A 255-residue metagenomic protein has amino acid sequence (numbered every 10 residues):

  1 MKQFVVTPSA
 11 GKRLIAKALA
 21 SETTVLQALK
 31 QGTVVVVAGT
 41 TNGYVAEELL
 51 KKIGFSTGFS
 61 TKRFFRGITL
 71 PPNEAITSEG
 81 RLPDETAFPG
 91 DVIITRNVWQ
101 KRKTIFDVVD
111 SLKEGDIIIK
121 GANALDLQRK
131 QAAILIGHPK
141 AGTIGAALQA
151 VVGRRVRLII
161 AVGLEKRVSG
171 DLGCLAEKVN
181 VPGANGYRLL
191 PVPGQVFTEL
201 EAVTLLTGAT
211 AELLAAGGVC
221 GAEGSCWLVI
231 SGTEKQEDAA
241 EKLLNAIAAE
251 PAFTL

Functional and structural regions predicted by a protein language model:
K2-T23, G32-V34, I134-L255: Internal alpha/beta core interface subdomains
S9-A28, F55-L127, L135-P139, N180 (+2 more regions): Ligand-binding beta-strand-loop-alpha-helix segment within the catalytic cores of soluble metabolic enzymes
V34, G39, I119-A122, L228: Buried hydrophobic positions in well-ordered alpha/beta secondary-structure cores of metabolic enzymes
V34-V45, C220: Conserved phosphate/anionic-ligand binding catalytic regions in large, soluble enzymes, centered on
V35-V37, F59-I68, I159-V162: Short internal beta-strands
T40, L50, N123-A124, G163-K166: Short, ordered loop/turn segments at secondary-structure junctions
N42-A46, K101-I105, D126-Q131, I144 (+1 more regions): Short glycine/serine/threonine-rich phosphate/pyrophosphate-binding segments that cradle anionic phosphate groups
V45-S56: Glycine-rich loop at the start of a catalytic domain that most often binds anionic cofactors/ligands
